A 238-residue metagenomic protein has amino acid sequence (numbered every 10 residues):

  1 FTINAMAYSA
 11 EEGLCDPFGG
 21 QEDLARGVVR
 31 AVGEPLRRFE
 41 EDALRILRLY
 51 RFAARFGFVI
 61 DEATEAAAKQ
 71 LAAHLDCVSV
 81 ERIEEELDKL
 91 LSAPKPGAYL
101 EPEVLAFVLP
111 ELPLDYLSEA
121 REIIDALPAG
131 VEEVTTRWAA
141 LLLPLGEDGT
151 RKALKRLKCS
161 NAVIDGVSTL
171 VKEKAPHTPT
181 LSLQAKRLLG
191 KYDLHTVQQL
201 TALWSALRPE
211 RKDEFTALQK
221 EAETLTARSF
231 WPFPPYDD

Functional and structural regions predicted by a protein language model:
F1-K158, A162, H177, D237-D238: Glycine- and charge-enriched loop/helix tracts that form the active or gating conduit in phosphate/cation-handling
R30, L36, G146, L181 (+2 more regions): Generic hydrophobic alpha-helical membrane-segment signal
G33, E132, K186, Q198 (+1 more regions): Generic detection of intrinsically disordered/low-complexity segments and helix-coil linkers/edges
T135-W138, H195-Q199, R228-Y236: Active-site lining segments that contact anionic ligands and/or coordinate catalytic metals
K152-K220: C-terminal structural cap/anchor segments
P209-D238: Terminal helices and disordered tails flanking the catalytic cores of nucleotide-processing hydrolases
